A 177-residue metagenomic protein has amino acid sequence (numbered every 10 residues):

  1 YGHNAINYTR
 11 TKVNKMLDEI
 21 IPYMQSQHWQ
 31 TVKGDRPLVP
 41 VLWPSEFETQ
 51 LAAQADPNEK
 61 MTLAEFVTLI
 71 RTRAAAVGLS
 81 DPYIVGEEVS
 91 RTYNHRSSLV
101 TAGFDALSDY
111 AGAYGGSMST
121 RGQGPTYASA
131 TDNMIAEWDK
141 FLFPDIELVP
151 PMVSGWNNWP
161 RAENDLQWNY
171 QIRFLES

Functional and structural regions predicted by a protein language model:
Y1-S177: Glycan-processing catalytic domains of CAZymes
